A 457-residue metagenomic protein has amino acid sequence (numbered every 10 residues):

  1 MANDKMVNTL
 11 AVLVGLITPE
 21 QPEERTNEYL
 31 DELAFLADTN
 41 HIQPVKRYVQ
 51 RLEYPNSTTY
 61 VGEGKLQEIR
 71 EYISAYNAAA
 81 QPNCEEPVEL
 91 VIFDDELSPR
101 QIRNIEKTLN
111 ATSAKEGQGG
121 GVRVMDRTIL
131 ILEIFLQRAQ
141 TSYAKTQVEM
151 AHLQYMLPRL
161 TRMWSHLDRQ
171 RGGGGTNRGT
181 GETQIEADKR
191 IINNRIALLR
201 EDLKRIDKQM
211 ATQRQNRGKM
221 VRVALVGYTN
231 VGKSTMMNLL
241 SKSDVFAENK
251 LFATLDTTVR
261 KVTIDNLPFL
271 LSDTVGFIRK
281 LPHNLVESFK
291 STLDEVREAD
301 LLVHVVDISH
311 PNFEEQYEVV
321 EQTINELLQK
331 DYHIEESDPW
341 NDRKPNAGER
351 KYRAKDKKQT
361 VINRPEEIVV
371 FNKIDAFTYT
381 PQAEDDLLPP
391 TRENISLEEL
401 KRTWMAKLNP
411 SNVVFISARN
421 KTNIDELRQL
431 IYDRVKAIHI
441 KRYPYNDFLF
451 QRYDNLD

Functional and structural regions predicted by a protein language model:
M1-R127: N-terminal accessory targeting/assembly segments
M1-V12, P158-V231, M237-N238, Q329-D457: C-terminal-of-GTPase-core extension/linker across diverse P-loop GTPases
A2, N27-D31, Y54-A78, D256-T257 (+2 more regions): Switch II of P-loop NTPase G domains
K5-M6, A75-E85, K261-D265, L270 (+5 more regions): Conserved catalytic network of the ASCE P-loop NTPase/AAA+ motor domain
T18-E20, P55-N56, I92-P99, R279 (+3 more regions): Conserved Switch II/interswitch segment of TRAFAC-class P-loop GTPases
L33, V91, L153, I192 (+5 more regions): Residue-level signature of catalytic and energy-coupling elements of molecular machines, predominantly ATP/GTP-dependent
I129-V148: Short alpha-helix plus adjacent loop in nuclease-associated cores
K208, Q215-G218, L239-F269, I278-S291 (+3 more regions): Switch I (effector-binding) loop of TRAFAC-class P-loop GTPase G-domains
